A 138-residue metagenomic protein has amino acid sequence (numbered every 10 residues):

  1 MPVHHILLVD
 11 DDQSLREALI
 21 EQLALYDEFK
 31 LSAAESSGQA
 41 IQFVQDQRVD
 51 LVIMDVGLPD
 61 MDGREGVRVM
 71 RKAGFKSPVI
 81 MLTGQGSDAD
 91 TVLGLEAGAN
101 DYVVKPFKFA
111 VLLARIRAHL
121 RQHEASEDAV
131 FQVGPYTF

Functional and structural regions predicted by a protein language model:
H5, A118-F138: Short, Lys/Arg-enriched segments at the junction into DNA-binding effector domains of transcriptional regulators
Q13-S32: Two-component/phosphorelay signaling modules centered on CheY-like receiver
A33-L51: Acidic, metal-coordinating helix/loop segments flanking the phosphotransfer/catalytic sites of two-component signaling
S36, D62-E65: Acidic catalytic/metal-coordinating carboxylates
Q42, R64-F75: Short amphipathic alpha-helix used as the core "switch/output" element in two-component signaling
D55, T83: Active-site residues of response regulator receiver
P59-D62, S87: The feature encodes the CheY-like receiver
